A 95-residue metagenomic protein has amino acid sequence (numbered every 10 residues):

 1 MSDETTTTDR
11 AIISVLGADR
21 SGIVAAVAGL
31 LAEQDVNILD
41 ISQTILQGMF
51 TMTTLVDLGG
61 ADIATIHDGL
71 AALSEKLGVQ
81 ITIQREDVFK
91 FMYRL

Functional and structural regions predicted by a protein language model:
M1-L95: A conserved regulatory-domain signal marking ACT and ACT-like small-molecule sensing domains and adjacent regulatory
